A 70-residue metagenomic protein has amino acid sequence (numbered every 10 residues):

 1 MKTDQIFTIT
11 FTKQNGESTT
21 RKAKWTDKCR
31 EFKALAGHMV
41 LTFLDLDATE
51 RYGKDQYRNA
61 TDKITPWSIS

Functional and structural regions predicted by a protein language model:
M1-T3: Short loop/turn motifs at secondary-structure junctions and domain boundaries
Q5-Q14: A short beta-strand micro-motif
F7, V40, R58-A60: Compositionally biased, intrinsically disordered low-complexity segments enriched in polar/proline residues
Q14-N15, L46: Short strand-coil-strand connectors
E17-T20: Short, mixed charged/polar active-site loops that provide acid/base catalysis or chelate metal/phosphate cofactors
A23-Q56: Acidic, low-complexity, intrinsically disordered interaction modules
A48-S70: Short, mixed-charge low-complexity intrinsically disordered segments
